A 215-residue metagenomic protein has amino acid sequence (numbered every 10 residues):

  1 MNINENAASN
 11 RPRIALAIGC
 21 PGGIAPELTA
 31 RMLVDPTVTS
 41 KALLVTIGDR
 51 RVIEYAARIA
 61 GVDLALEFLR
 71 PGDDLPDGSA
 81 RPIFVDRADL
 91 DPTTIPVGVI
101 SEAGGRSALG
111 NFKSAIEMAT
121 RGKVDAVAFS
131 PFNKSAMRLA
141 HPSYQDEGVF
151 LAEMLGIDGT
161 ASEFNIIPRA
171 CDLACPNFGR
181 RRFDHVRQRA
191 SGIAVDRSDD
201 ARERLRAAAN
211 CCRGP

Functional and structural regions predicted by a protein language model:
M1-P215: Anion-binding alpha/beta catalytic cores of soluble intermediary-metabolism enzymes, centered on
